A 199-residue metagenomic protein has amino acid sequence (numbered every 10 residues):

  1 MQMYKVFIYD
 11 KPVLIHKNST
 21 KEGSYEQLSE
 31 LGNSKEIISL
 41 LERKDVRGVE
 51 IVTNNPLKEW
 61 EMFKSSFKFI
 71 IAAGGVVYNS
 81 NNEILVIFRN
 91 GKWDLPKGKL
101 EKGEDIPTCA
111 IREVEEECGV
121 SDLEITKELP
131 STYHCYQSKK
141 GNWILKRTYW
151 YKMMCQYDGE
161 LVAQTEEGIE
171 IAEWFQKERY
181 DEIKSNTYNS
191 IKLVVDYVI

Functional and structural regions predicted by a protein language model:
M3, A72, K146-W150: Short hydrophobic/aromatic beta-strand or adjacent loop that forms the aromatic wall/cage of a ligand/substrate-binding
Y4-I8, V13-G23, E160-I199: Nudix hydrolase/Nudix homology domain
I8, V77, M153-C155: Hydrophobic side chains in beta-strands
H16-I38: Short, flexible N-terminal segments of the mature chain
E26-L28, Y78-E115, V120: Conserved Nudix-box catalytic region and its N-terminal flanking loop in Nudix hydrolases and closely related
L31-G74: Acidic, metal-coordinating catalytic segment for phosphate/diphosphate chemistry, firing primarily on the Nudix
G74, E83, I171: Conserved beta-strand and immediately adjacent loop positions that scaffold enzyme active sites
L100-Y188: Unchanged
